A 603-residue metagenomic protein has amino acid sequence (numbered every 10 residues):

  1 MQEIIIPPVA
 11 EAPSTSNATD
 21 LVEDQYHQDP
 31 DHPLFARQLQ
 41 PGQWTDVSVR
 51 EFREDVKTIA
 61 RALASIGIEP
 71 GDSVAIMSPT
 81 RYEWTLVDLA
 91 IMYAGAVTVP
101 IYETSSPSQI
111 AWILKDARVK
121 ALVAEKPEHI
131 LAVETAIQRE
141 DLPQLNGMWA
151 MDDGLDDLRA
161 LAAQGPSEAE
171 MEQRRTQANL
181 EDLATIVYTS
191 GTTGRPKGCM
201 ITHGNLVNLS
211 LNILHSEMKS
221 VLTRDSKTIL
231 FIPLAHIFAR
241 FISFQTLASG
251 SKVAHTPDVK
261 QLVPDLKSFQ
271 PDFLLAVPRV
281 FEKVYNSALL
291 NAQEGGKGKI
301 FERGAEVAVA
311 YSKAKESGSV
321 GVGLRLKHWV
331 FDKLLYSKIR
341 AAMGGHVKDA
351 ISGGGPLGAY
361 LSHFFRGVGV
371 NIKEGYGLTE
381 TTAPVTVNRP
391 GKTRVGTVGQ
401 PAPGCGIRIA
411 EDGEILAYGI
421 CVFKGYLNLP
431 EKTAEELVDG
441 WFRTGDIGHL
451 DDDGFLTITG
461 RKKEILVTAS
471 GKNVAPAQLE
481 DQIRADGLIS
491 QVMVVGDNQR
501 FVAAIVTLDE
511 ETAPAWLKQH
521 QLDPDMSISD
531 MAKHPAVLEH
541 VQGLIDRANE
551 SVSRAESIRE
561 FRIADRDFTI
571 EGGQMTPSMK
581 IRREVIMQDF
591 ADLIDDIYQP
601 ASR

Functional and structural regions predicted by a protein language model:
P30-P33, A150, G165-Y188, R195 (+1 more regions): Conserved pre-ATP/AMP-binding loop-to-beta segment of ANL
F35-L89, S106-A111, H203-G204: Conserved AMP-binding/adenylate-forming core of the ANL superfamily
L39-P41, E128-L180, A288-K338: ANL superfamily adenylate-forming
D46-R50, A184-S210: Conserved AMP-binding A3 loop
S65-I66, Y93-L161, H540: Structural core segment of the AMP-binding/adenylate-forming
V207-L230, L234-Y336, H346: Conserved AMP-binding/adenylation subdomain of ANL enzymes
P401-G404, R408-T468, A485: Conserved ATP-binding/catalytic segment of the ANL
Q491, R500, W516, L538 (+1 more regions): Conserved C-terminal "lid"/linker of ANL adenylate-forming enzymes
